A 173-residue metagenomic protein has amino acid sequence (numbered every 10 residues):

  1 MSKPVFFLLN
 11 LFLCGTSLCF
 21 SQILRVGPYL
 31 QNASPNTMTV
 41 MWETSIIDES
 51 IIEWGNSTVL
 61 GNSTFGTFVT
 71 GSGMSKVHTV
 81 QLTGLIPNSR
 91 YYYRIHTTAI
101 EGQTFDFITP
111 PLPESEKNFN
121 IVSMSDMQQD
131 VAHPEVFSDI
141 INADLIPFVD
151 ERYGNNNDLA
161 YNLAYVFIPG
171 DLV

Functional and structural regions predicted by a protein language model:
M1-I23: Bacterial Sec-dependent N-terminal signal peptides
Q22-V173: Divalent metal-dependent phosphoesterase catalytic cores across multiple superfamilies
